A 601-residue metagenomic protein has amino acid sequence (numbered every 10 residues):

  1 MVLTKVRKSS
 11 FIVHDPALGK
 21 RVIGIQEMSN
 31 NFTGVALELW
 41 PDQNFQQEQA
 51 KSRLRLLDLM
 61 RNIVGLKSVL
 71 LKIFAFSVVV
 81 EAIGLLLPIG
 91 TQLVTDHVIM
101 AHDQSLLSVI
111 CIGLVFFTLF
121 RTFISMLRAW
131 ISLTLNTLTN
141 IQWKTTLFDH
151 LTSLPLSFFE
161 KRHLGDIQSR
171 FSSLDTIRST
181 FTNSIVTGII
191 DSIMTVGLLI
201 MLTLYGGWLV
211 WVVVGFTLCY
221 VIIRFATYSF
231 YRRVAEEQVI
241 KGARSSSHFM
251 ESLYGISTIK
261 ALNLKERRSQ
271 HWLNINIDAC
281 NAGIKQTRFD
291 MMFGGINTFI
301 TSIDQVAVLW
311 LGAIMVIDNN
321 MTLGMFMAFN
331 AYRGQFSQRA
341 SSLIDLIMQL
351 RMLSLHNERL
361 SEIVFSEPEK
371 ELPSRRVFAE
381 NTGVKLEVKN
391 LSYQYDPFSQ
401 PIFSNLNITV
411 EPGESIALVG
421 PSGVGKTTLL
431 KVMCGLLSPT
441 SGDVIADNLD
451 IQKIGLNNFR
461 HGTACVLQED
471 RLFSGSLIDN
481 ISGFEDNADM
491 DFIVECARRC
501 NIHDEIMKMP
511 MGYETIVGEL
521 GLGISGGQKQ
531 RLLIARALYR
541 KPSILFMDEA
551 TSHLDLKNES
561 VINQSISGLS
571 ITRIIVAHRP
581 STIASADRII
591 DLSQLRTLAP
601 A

Functional and structural regions predicted by a protein language model:
M1-L87, M100, Q104-V109, S132 (+6 more regions): Membrane-integrated ABC transporters
K67-L87, L93-I141, D149, S153 (+4 more regions): Transmembrane-helix motif of ABC transporter permease domains
T91-Q92, S132, H150-G197, Y254 (+1 more regions): Juxtamembrane loop-to-helix connectors within ABC transporter transmembrane domains
I99-I112, F116, L198-C219, S229 (+3 more regions): Helix-loop-helix
L156-S157, S169-F181, I185, F230-S247 (+7 more regions): An intracellular "coupling" helix at the cytosolic face of ABC transporter transmembrane type-1 domains
R244-S246, S257-K260, K265, K285 (+4 more regions): ABC transporter TMD-NBD coupling linker
C434: Helix-to-loop junction immediately C-terminal to a conserved catalytic motif
H461-A464, E469, L477-N480, C496-C500 (+1 more regions): ABC-family ATPase nucleotide-binding domain "signature/switch" substructure
